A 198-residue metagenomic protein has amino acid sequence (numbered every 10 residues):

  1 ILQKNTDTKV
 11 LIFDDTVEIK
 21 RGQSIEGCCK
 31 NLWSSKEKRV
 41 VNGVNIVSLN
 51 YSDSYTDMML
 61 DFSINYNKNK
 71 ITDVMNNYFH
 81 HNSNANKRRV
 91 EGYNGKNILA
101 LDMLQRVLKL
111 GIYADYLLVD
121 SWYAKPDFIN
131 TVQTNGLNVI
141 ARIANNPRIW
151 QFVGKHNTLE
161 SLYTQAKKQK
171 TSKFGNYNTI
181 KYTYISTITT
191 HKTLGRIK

Functional and structural regions predicted by a protein language model:
I1-N69, M75, S172, T179-T189: Active-site-proximal, Lys/Arg-enriched surface segment that forms a nucleic-acid-binding/basic interface patch
I1-Q23, A124, V132-I140, H156-N176: Electropositive nucleic-acid engagement tracts
L2, L11, I25, L32 (+9 more regions): Generic detector of leucine side chains in alpha-helical contexts
G22, G27, W33, G43 (+6 more regions): Residue-identity detector for glycine
K36-I112, L162, I197-K198: Electropositive, glycine- and tryptophan-enriched low-complexity nucleic-acid-binding patches
Y55-H81, N138-K198: An anionic, glycine-rich sequence signature occurring as long contiguous blocks
Y78-N157: Domain-level cores of phosphate- or acyl-group-handling catalytic modules
